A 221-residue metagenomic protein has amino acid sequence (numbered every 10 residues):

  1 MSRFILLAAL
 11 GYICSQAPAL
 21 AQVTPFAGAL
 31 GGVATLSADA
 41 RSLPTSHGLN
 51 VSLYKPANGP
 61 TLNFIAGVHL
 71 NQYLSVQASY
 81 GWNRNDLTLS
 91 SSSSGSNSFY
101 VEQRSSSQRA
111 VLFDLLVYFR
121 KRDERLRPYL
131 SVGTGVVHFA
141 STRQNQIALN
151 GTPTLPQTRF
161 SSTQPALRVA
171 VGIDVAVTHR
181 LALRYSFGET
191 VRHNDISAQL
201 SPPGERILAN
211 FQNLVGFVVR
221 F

Functional and structural regions predicted by a protein language model:
M1-V23: Cleavable N-terminal export/targeting peptides
Q22-F26, G31-S37, I65-L149, L208-F221: Gram-negative (and chloroplast) outer-membrane scaffold detector with strong preference for beta-barrel transmembrane
A34-L62, S162: Surface-exposed strand-loop-strand hairpins of Gram-negative outer-membrane beta-barrel proteins
R41-H47, L87-S98, Q146-T154, V191-S197: Flexible, solvent-exposed coil segments and beta strand-coil junctions, predominantly the extracellular/periplasmic
H47-L53, S96-R104, T152-R159, Q199-E205: Extracellular loop and loop/strand-boundary signature of outer-membrane beta-barrel proteins
Y54-P60, S105-A110, R159-A166, E205-A209: Short sequence motifs at beta-strands and strand-loop junctions characteristic of Gram-negative outer-membrane
N71, A176-T178: Residue-level recognition of beta-strand termini and adjacent short loop/turns
N85-L89, T178-F221: Predominantly the C-terminal beta-signal and adjacent terminal strand-loop region of outer-membrane beta-barrel
